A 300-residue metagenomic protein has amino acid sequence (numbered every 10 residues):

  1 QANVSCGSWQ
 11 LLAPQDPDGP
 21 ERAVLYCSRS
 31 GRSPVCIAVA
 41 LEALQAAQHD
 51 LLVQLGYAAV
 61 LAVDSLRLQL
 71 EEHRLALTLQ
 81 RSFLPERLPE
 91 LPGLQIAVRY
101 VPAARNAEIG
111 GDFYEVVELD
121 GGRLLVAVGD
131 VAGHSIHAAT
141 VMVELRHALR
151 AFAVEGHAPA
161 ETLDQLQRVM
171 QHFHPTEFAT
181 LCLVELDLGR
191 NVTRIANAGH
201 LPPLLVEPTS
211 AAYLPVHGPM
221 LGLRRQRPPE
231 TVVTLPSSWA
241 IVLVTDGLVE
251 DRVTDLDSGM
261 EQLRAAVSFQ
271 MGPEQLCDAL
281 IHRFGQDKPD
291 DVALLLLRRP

Functional and structural regions predicted by a protein language model:
Q1-A38: GAF sensory domains
Q1-S8, E42-Q45, H49, V60-Q69 (+9 more regions): Conserved subregion of the PPM/PP2C metallophosphatase catalytic domain
P34, L44-Q48, Q54: Extended, hydrophobic interaction surfaces within ordered domains
C36, V53-L61: Allosteric cytosolic regulatory segments
P92-Y100: Long, charged, glycine-rich C-terminal linkers/tails
